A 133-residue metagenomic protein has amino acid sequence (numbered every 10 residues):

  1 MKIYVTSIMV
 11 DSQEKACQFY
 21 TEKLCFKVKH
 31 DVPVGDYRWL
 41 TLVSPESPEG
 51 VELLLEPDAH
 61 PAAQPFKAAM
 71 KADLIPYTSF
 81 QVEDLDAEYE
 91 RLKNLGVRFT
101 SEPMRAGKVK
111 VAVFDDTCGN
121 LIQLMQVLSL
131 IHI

Functional and structural regions predicted by a protein language model:
M1-I3: Extreme N-terminal starter segment of soluble prokaryotic enzymes
I8-V51: Core segments of cupin and vicinal oxygen chelate
D11-E14, H60-L121: Vicinal oxygen chelate
V43-S47, F114-T117, V127: Active-site beta-strand termini and strand-to-loop segments that position acidic
G50-L53, P57, Q64: Short, charge-rich, low-complexity interaction segments located in flexible loops at or near secondary-structure
E52, L121-L124: Short glycine-/small-residue motifs
I131-I133: Conserved small/polar residues in nucleotide/adenosyl-binding loops
